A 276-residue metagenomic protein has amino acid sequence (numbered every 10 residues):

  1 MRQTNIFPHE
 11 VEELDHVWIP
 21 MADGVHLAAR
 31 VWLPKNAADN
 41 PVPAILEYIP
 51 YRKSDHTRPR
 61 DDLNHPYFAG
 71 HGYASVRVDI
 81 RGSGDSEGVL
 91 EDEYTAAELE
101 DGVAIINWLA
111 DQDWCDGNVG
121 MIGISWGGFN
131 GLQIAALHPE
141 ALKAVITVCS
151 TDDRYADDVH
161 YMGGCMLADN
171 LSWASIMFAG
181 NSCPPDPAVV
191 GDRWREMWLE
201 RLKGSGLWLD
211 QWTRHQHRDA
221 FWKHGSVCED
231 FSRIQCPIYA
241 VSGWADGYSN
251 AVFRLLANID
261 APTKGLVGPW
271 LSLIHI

Functional and structural regions predicted by a protein language model:
R2-A37: N-terminal cap/lid segment of alpha/beta-hydrolase-fold proteins
A38-A110: Cap/lid segment of the alpha/beta-hydrolase catalytic domain
D61-D62, G70, A136-F231: Accessory cap/linker subdomain of secreted extracellular hydrolases
W114-S125: Alpha/beta-hydrolase fold nucleophile elbow
I124-Q133: Glycine-rich nucleophile elbow surrounding the catalytic serine of serine-hydrolase chemistry
I234, A240-S242: Short beta-strand/loop motif that positions the catalytic acidic residue of the alpha/beta-hydrolase fold
A251-T263: Active-site-adjacent alpha-helix of alpha/beta-hydrolase-fold enzymes
I274-I276: Conserved small/polar residues in nucleotide/adenosyl-binding loops
